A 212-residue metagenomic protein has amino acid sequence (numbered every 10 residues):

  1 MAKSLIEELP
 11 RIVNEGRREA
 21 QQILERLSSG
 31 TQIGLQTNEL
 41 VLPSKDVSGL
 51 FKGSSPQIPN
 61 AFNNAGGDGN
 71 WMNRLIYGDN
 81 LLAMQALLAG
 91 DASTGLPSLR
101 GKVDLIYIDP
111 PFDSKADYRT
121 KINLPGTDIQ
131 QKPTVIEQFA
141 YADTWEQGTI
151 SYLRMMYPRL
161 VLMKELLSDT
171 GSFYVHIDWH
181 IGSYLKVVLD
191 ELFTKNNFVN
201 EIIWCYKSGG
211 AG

Functional and structural regions predicted by a protein language model:
M1-I108, F112-L162, T170: DnaQ-like (DEDDh/DEDDy) 3′-5′ exonuclease domain used for proofreading and 3′-end trimming on nucleic acids
P111-K115, H180-G182, S208: Conserved nucleotide-binding/hydrolysis micro-motifs of P-loop NTPases
T144-W204: Conserved Class I SAM-dependent methyltransferase catalytic core
Y206-G212: Flexible, glycine-/basic-rich loop-and-beta segments that form/coincide with the SAM-dependent methyltransferase
